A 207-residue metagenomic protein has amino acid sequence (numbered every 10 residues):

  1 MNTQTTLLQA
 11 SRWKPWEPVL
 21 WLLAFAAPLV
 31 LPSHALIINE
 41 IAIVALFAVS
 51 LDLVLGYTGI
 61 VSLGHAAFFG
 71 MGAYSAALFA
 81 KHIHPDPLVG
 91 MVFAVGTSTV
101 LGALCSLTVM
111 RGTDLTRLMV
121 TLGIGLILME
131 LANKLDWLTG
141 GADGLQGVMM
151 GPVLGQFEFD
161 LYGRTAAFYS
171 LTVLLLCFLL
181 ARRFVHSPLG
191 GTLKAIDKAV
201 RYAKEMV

Functional and structural regions predicted by a protein language model:
M1-V207: Transmembrane alpha-helices and adjacent helix-loop boundaries
